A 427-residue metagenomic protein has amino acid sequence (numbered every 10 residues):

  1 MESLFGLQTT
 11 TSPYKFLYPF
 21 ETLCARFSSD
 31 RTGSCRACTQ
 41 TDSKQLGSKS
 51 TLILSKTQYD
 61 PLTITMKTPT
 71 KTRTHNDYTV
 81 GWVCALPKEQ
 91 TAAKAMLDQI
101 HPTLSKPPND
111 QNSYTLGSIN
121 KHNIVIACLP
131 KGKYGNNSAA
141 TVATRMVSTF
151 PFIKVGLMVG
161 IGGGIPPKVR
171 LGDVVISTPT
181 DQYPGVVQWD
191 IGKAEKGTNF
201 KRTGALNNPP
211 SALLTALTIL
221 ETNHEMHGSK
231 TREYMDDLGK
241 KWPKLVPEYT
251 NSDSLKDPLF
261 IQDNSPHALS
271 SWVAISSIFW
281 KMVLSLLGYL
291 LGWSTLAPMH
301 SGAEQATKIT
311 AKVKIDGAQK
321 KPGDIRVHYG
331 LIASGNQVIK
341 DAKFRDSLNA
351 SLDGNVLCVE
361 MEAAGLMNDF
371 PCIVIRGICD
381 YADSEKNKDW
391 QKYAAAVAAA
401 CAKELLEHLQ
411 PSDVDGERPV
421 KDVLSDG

Functional and structural regions predicted by a protein language model:
F5, Y14-F20, F27, Y59: Aromatic (phenylalanine/tyrosine) cluster motif
G6, D30-G33, G47, G427: Residue-identity detector for glycine
T11, S29, C38-T41, L52: Intrinsically disordered, low-complexity segments enriched in serine/threonine/proline/glycine and often basic
C24, C35-C38: Cysteine-centered motifs
C35, D60-G427: Intrinsic-disorder/coil detector with helix-boundary
